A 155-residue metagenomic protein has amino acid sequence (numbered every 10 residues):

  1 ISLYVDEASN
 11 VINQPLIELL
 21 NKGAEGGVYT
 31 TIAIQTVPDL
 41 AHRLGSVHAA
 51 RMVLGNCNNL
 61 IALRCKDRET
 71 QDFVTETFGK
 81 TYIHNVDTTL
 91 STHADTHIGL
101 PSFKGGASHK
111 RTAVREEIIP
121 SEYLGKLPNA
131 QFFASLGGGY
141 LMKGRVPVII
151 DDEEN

Functional and structural regions predicted by a protein language model:
I1-A107, P147-E154: Conserved P-loop NTPase motor cores
T89-N155: Conserved P-loop NTPase motor module
